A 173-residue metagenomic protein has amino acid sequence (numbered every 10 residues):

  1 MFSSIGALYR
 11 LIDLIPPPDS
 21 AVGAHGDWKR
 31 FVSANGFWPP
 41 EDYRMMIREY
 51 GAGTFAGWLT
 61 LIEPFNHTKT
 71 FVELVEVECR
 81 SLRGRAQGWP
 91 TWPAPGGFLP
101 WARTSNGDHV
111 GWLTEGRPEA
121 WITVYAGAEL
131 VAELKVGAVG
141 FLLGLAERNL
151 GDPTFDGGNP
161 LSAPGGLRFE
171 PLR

Functional and structural regions predicted by a protein language model:
M1-D108, L167-R173: A surface-exposed partner-binding patch
T68, R117-A120: Short, solvent-exposed loop/turn segments that connect beta-strands within catalytic domains and beta-strand-rich
E73-E76, Y125, A132: N-terminal non-cleavable signal-anchor helices
D108-E115: Short, surface-exposed beta-strand/loop micro-motifs that present aromatic residues
A120-G127: Catalytic Cys-His active-site segments of thiol-dependent hydrolases/isopeptidases
E129-T154: Compact, glycine/acidic-enriched structural inserts
N149-R173: Acidic, proline/glycine-rich low-complexity IDRs
